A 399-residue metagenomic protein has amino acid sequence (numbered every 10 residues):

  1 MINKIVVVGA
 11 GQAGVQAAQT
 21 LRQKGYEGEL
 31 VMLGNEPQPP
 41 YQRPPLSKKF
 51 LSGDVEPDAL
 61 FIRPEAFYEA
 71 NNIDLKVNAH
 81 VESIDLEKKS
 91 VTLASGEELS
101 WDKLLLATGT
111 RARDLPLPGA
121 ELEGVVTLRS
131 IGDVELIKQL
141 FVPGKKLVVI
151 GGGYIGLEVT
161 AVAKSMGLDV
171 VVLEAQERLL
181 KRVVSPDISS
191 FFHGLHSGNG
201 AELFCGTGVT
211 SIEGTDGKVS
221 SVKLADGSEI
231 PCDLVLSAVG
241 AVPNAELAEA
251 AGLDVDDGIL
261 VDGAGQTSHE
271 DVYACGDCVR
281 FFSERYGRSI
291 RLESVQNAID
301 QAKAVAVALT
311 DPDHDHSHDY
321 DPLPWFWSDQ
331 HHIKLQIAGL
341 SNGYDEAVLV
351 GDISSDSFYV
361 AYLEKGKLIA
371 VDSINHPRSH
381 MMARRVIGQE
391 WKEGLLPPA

Functional and structural regions predicted by a protein language model:
M1-V6, F61-V148, K223-A225, L236-A238 (+3 more regions): FAD-binding core/adjacent interface of flavoenzyme oxidoreductases
I2-D74, V162-V184: Beta1-alpha1 glycine-rich phosphate/pyrophosphate-binding loop at the start of Rossmann-like nucleotide-binding domains
I2-K4, A10, Q23, C278-S379: Mid-to-C-terminal Rossmann-like scaffold of FAD/NAD(P)H-dependent oxidoreductases
G9-Q12, R129, I150-G153: Glycine-rich Rossmann-fold phosphate-binding loop(s) that bind the pyrophosphate of adenine dinucleotide cofactors
E27, L75-T92, L99, M166-V261: A Rossmann-like FAD-binding core segment of flavoenzymes
E121-K145, T215-K223, S228-V307: FAD-site-proximal beta/loop scaffold in flavoenzymes
L136-V184, V219: Rossmann-like NAD(P)H-binding beta-loop-alpha module
P377-G394: A short, polar/charged loop-to-alpha-helix boundary motif
